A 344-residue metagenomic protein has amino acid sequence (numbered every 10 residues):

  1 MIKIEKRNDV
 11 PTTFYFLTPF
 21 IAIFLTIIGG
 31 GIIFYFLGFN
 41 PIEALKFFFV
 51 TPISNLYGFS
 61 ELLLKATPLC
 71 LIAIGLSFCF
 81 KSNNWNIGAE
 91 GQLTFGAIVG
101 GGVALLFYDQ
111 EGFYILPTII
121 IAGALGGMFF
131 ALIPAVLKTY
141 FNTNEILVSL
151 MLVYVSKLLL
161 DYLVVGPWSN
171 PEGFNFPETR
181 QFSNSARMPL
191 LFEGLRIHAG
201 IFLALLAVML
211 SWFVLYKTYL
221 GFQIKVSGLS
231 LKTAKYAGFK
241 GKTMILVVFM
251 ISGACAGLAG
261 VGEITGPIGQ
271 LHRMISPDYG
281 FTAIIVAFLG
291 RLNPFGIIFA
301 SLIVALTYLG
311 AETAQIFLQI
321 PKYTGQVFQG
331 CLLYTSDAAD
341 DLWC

Functional and structural regions predicted by a protein language model:
I2-L71, F113, T118: Membrane-interfacial amphipathic/re-entrant helices at transmembrane-helix boundaries
I32-L37, V50-F107, I120, A124-T143 (+2 more regions): Single transmembrane alpha-helix segments in multi-pass membrane proteins
F39-E43, F80-G96, L137-V148, Q223 (+4 more regions): Short, non-helical or kinked segments that cap or interrupt transmembrane helices
E61, K65, A89-A97, I115 (+7 more regions): Alpha-helical transmembrane segments of multi-pass membrane proteins, especially transporters and channels
D109, E193-Q270, P294-F295: Helix-loop-helix "hairpin" substructures at the membrane interface of multi-pass membrane proteins
E145, S149-K217: Transmembrane helix-bundle core of multi-pass membrane transporters and related energy-transducing complexes
M250-G330: Transmembrane alpha-helical segments in multi-pass inner-membrane proteins
Y334-D341: Conserved small/polar residues in nucleotide/adenosyl-binding loops
